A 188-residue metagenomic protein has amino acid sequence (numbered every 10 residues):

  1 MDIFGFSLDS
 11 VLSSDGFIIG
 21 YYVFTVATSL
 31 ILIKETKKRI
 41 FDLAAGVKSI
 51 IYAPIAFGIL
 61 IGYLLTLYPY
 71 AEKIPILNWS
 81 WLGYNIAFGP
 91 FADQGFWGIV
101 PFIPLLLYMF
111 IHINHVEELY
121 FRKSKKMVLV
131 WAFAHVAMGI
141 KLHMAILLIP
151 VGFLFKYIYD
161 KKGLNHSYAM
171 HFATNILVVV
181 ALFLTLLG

Functional and structural regions predicted by a protein language model:
D2-V11, K38-V116: Juxtamembrane helix-loop-helix connectors linking adjacent transmembrane helices in multi-pass membrane enzymes
F4-F24: Hydrophobic transmembrane alpha-helical segments in integral membrane proteins
I19-I33, P54-L67: Hydrophobic core of alpha-helical transmembrane segments in multi-pass integral membrane proteins
Y22-V23, P69-A71, N85, D160 (+1 more regions): Compositionally biased, intrinsically disordered low-complexity regions enriched in proline and serine
S29-R39, Y157-Y159: Structural signal for the C-terminal ends of transmembrane alpha-helices and the immediately following loop
I33-K38, K73-L77, G139-H143, F183-L187: Transmembrane helix-loop junctions in multipass membrane proteins, especially transporters and channels
G95-G188: Transmembrane helix-loop-helix hairpins at the membrane interface of multi-pass integral membrane proteins
